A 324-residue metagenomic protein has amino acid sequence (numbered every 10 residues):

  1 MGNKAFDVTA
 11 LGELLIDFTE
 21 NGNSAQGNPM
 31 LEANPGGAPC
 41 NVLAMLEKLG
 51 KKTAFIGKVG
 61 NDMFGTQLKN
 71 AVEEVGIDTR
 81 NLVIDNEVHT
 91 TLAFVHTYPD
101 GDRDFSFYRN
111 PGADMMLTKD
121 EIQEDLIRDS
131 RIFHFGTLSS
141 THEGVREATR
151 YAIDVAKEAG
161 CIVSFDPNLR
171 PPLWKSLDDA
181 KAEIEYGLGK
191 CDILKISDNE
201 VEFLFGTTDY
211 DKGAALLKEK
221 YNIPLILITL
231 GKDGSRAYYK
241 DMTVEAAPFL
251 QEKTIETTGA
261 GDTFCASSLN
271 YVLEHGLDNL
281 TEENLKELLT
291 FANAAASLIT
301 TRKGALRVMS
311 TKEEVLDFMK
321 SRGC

Functional and structural regions predicted by a protein language model:
M1-D7, D154, Y210-C324: Conserved phosphate-binding/catalytic region of the ribokinase-like
M1-D78, L117: Glycine-rich phosphate/adenosyl-contacting loop at the front of the ribokinase-like
G12-L14, P167, T263: Active-site metal-binding loops of divalent metal-dependent hydrolases
K52-T137, L316-C324: Conserved N-terminal subdomain of the carbohydrate kinase-like
F64-I77, A182-K190, A214-K218, L250: Short, electropositive alpha-helical surface patch
T91, T137-T141, A296, R302-A305: Glycine-rich phosphate/pyrophosphate-binding beta-alpha loops
S140-L216, I223-P224, D233-G234: Conserved beta-alpha-beta core of the PfkB/ribokinase-like small-molecule kinase fold
